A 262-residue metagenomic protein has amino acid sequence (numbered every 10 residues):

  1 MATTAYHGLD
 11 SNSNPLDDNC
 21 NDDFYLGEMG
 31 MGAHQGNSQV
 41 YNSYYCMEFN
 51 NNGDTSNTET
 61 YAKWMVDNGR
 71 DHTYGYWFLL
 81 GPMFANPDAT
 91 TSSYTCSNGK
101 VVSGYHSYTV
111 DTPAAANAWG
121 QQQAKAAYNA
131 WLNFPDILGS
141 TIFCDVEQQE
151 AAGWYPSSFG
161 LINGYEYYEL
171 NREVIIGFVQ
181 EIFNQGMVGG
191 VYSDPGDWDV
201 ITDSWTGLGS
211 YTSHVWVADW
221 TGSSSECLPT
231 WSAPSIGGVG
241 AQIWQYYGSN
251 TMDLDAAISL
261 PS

Functional and structural regions predicted by a protein language model:
M1-M29, H34-V40, T206-S262: Functionally critical loop-and-helix segments that line ligand-binding/catalytic clefts of soluble enzyme domains
A2-I176, N184-Q185: Substrate-binding cleft of extracellular glycoside hydrolase catalytic domains
Y74-Y76, F143, G190, W216 (+1 more regions): Structural detector of well-ordered beta-strand residues that form the stable sheet scaffold of enzyme domains
F78-L80, V191-D197, G248: Acidic carboxylate-rich catalytic motifs and surrounding loops in phosphoryl-/glycosyl-chemistry enzymes
P82-F84, W198, S224: Flexible, glycine-rich phosphate/dinucleotide-binding loops and adjacent beta-alpha linkers at cofactor/substrate
W119, V146-E147, W154, G190 (+1 more regions): N-terminal pro-sequences and low-complexity stem/linker regions of secreted or lumenal proteins
Y168-N171, I175-F178, I182, G196-G207: Active-site-adjacent substructure of cysteine-protease-like catalytic cores
I182-T202, V215, D219: Aromatic-lined carbohydrate-recognition surfaces of secreted/lumenal glycan-active proteins
